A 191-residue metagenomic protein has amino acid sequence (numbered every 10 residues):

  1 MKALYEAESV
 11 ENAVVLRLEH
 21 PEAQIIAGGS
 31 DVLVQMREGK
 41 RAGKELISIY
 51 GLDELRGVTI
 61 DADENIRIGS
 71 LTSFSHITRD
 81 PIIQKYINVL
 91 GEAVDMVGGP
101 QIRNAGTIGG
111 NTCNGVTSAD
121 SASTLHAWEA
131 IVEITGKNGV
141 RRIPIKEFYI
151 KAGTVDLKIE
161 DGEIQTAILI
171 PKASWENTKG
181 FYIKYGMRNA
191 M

Functional and structural regions predicted by a protein language model:
M1-M191: C-terminal structural segment of proteins
